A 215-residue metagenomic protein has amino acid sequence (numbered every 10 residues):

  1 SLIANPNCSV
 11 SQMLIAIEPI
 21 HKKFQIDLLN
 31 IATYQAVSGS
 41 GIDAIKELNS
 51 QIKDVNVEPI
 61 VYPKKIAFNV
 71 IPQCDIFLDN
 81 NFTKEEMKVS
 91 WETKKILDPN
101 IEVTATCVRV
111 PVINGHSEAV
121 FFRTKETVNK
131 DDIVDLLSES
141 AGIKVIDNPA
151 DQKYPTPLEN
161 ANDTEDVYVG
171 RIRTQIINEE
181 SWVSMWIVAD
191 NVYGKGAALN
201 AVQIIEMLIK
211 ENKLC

Functional and structural regions predicted by a protein language model:
S1-A36, W182-C215: Adenosine-phosphate binding glycine-rich loop
I3, S11-L136: Active-site-lining helix/loop region of Rossmann-like oxidoreductase modules
I101-C215: C-terminal active-site/capping subdomain that shapes the small-molecule cofactor and substrate pocket of enzyme
